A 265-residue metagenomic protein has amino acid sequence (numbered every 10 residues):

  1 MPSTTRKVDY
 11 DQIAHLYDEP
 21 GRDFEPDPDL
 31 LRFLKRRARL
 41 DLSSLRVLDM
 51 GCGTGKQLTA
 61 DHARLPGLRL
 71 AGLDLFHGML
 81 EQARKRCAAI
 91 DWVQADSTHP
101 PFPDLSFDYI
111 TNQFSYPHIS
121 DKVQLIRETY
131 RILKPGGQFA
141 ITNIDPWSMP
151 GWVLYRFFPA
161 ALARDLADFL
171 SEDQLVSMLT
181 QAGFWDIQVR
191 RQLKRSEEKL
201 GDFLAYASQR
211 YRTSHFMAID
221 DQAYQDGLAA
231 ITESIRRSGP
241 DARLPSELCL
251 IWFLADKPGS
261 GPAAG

Functional and structural regions predicted by a protein language model:
M1-S43, K56-A60, M79-Q82, R86: Conserved class I S-adenosyl-L-methionine
R46-H99: Class I SAM-dependent methyltransferase SAM/SAH-binding core
T54, D186-G265: Conserved Class I S-adenosyl-L-methionine
T98-I110: A short acidic, Gly/Pro-enriched loop at the edge of an enzyme's catalytic core that lines a small-molecule cofactor
D108-D121: A short SAM/SAH-binding and catalytic strip from SAM-dependent methyltransferases
V123-P135: A short glycine-rich, Lys/Arg-flanked "PGG" loop and its adjoining helix->strand segment in the class I
Q138-A167: Conserved class I S-adenosyl-L-methionine
A167-A182: Short alpha-helix
